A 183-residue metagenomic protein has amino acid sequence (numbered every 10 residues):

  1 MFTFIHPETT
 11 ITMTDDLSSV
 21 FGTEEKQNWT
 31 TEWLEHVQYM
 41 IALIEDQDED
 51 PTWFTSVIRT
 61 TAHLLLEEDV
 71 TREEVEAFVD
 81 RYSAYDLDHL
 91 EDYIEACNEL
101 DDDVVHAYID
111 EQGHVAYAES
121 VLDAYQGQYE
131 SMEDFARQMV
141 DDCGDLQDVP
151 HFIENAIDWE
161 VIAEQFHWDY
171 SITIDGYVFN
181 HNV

Functional and structural regions predicted by a protein language model:
M1-V183: Acidic interaction surfaces
